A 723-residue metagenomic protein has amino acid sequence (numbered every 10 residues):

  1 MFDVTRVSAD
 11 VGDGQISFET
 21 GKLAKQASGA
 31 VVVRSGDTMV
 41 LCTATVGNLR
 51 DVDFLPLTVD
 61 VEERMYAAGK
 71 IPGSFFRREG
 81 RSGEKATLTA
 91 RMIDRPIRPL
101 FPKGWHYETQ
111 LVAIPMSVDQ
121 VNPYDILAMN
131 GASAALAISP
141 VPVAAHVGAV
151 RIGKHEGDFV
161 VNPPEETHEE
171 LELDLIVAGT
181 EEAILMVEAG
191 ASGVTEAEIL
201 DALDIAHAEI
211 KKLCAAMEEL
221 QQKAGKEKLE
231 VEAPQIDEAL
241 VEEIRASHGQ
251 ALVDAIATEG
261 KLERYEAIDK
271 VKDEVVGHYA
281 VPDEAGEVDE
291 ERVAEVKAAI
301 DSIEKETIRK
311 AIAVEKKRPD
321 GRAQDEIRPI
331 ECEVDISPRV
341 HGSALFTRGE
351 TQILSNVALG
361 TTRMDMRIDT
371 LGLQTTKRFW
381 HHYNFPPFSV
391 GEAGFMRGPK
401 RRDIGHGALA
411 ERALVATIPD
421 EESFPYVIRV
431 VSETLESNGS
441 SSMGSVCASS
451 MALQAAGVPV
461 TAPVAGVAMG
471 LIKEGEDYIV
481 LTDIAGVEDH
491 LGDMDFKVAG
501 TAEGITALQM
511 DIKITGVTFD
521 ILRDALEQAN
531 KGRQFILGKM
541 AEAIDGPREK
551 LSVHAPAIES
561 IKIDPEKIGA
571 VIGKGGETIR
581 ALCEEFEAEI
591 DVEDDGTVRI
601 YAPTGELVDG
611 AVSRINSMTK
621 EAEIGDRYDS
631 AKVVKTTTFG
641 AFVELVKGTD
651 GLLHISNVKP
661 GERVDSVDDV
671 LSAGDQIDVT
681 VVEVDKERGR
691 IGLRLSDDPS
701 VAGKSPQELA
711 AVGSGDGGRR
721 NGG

Functional and structural regions predicted by a protein language model:
M1-E232: Long, basic N-terminal domains or extensions that often function in RNA/ssDNA interaction or organelle/cellular
M1-V46, D51, T58, L229-L371 (+3 more regions): Extended amphipathic alpha-helical scaffolds
A27-Q110, P115-N122, E181, E188 (+4 more regions): Glycine-rich, flexible beta-strand/loop modules in the N-terminal catalytic cores of phosphate-handling
G29-V31, M39, N122-P140, V334-V357 (+2 more regions): Conserved phosphate/anionic-ligand binding catalytic regions in large, soluble enzymes, centered on
D53-E62, A128-G131, V288-A294, M366-P386 (+5 more regions): Conserved glycine-bearing catalytic or ligand-binding loops at nucleotide- and phosphate-handling centers of large
K103-T109, A144-H146, L213-V231, L262-E263 (+7 more regions): Flexible, glycine/charged-enriched surface loops at secondary-structure junctions
P140-E259, L453-E549: Mobile "lid/hinge" segments at catalytic clefts and subdomain interfaces of large enzymes
P556, P565-G723: Single-stranded RNA-binding regions, centering on S1/OB-family and related RNA-binding modules
